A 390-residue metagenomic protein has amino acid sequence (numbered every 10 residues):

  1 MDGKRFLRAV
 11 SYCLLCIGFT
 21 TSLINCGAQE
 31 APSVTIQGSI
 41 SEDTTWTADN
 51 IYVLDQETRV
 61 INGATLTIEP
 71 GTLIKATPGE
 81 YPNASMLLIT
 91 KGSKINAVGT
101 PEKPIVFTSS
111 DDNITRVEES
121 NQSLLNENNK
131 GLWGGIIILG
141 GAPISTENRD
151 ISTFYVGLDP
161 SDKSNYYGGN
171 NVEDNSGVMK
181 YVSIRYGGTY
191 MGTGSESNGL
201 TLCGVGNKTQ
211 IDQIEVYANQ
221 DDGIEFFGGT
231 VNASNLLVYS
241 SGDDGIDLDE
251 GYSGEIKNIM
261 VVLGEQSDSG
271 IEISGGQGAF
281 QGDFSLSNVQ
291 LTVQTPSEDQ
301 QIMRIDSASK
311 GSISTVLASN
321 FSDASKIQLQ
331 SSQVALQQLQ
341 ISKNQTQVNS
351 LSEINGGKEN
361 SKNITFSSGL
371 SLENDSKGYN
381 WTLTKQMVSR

Functional and structural regions predicted by a protein language model:
D2-R5, G18-G38: Bacterial Sec-dependent N-terminal signal peptides
R5-R8, L237: Jelly-roll (double-stranded beta-helix
V10-G18: Sec-dependent signal peptide hydrophobic core
A31-L66, T77-G92, T100, P104 (+3 more regions): Extracellular beta-rich repeat passengers
L73: Catalytic metal-binding/acid-base residues of hydrolase active sites
I95: Replace "His-x-His-based motif
